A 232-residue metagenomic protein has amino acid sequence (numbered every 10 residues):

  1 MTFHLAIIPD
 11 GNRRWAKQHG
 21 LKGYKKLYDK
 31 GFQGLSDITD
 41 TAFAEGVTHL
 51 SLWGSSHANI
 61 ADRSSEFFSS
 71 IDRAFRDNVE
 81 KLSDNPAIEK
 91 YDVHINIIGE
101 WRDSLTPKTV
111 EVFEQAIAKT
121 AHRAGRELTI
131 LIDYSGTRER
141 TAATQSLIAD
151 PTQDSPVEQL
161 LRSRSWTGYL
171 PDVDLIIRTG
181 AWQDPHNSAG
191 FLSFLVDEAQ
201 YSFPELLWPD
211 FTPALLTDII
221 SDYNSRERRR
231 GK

Functional and structural regions predicted by a protein language model:
M1-K232: Flexible, compositionally biased loop and terminal segments
